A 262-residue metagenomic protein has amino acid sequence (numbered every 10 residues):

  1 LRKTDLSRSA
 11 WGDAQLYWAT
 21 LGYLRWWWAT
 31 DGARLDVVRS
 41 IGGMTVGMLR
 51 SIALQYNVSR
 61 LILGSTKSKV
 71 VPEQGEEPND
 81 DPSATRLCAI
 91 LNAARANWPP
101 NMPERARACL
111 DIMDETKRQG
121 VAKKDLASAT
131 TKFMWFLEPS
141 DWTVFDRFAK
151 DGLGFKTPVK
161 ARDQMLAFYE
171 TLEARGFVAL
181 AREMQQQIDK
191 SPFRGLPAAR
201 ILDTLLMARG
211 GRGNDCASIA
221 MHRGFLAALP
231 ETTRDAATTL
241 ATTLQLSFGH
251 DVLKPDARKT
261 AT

Functional and structural regions predicted by a protein language model:
L1-A122, P139-T262: An N-terminal alpha-helical hairpin/helix-loop-helix interaction module that forms a charged, gly/pro-flexible surface
A129-W135: Short hydrophobic alpha-helical segments that form membrane-spanning helices or hydrophobic packing faces of helical
